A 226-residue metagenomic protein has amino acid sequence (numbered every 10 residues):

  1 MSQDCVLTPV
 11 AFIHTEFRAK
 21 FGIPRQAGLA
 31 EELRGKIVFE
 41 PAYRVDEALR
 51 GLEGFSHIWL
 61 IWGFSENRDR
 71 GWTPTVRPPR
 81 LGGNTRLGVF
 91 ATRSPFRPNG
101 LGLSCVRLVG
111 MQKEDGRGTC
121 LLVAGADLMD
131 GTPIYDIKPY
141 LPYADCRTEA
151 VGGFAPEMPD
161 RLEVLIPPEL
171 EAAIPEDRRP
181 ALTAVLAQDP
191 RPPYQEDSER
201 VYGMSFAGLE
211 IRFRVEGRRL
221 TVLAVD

Functional and structural regions predicted by a protein language model:
M1-L101, K113-L122, A126-D226: Mixed-charge, low-complexity intrinsically disordered regions
V106-V109: Conserved positions in beta-strands of structured domains
